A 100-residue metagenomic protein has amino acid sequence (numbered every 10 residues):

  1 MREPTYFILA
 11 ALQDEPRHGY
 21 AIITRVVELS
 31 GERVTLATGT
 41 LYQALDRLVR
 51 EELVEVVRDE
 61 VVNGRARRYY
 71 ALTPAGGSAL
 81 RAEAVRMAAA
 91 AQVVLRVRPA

Functional and structural regions predicted by a protein language model:
M1-T40: N-terminal helix-turn-helix DNA-binding core of bacterial DNA-binding proteins
D14, D59-V62: Short polar/acidic secondary-structure junctions
L41-L48: Basic amphipathic alpha-helical segments that dock to polyanions
E52: Glycine-centered, phosphate/nucleic-acid-interacting loop/turn motifs that mediate DNA/RNA or nucleotide
V56: Short beta-strand "wing" residues that participate in macromolecule-binding interfaces
V62-A84: Basic, amphipathic "hinge/linker" alpha-helix immediately C-terminal to the N-terminal HTH DNA-binding motif
S78-A100: Amphipathic alpha-helical dimerization/coiled-coil segments that flank or bridge DNA-binding/regulatory modules
